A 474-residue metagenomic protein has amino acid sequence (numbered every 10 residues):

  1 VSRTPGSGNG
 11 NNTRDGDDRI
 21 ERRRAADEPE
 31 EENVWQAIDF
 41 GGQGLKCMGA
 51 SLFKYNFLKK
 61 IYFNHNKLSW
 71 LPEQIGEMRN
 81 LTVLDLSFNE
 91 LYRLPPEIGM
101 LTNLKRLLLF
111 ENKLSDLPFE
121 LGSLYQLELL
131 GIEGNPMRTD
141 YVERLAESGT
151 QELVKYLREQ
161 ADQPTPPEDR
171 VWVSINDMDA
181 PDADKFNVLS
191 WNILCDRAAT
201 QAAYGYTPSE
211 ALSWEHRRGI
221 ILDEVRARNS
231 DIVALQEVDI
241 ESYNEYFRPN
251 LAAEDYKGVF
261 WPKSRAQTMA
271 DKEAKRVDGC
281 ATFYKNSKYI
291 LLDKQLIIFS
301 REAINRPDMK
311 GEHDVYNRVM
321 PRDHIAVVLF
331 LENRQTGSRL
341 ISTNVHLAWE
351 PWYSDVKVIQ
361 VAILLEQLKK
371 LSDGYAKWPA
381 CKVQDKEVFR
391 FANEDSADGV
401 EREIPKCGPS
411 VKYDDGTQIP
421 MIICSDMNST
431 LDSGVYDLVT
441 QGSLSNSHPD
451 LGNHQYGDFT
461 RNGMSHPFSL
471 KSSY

Functional and structural regions predicted by a protein language model:
V1-E73, N80-V83, S123-V171: The feature captures the LRR N-terminal capping module
M48-G49, L71-I75, E90, L94-I98 (+2 more regions): The leucine-rich repeat
I132, V188-L189, I423: Residue-level marker for buried hydrophobic side chains located in beta-strands that build the well-ordered beta-sheet
R158-G279, V361-A362, K370-Q418, G452-N453: N-terminal, active-site-proximal structural segment of metallo-dependent hydrolase catalytic domains
P164, E168-M178, K288-I290, R301-N305 (+6 more regions): Metal-dependent phosphoester-hydrolase catalytic domains
P164-K185, I232-D355, G463-M464: Structured beta-strand-rich core segments of catalytic domains in phosphoester-bond hydrolases
I193, V238, L347, D426-M427: Active-site metal-binding loops of divalent metal-dependent hydrolases
